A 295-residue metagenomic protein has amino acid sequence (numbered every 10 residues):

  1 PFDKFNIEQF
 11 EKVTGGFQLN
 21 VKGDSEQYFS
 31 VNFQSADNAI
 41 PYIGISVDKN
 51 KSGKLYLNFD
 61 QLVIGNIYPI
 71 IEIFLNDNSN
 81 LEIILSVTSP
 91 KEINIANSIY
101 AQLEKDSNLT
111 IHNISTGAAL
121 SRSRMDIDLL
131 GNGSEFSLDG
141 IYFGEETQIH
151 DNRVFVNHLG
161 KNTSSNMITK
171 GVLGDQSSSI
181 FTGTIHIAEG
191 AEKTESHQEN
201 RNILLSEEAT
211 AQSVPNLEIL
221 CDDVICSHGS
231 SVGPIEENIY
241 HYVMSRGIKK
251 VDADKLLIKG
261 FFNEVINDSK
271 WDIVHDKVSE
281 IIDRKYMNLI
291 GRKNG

Functional and structural regions predicted by a protein language model:
F2-H241, S245-I248, F262, I266-G295: Conserved beta-strand/loop scaffold segments within soluble protein domains that form the structured core and edges
